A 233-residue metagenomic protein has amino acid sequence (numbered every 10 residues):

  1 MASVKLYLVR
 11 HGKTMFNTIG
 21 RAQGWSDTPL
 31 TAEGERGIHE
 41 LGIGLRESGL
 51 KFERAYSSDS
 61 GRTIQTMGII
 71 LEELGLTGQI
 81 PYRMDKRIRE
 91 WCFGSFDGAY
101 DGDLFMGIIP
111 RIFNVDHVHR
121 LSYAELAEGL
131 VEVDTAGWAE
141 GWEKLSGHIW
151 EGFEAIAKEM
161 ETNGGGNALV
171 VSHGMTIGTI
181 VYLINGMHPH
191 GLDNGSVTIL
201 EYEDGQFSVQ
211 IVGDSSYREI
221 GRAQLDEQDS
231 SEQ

Functional and structural regions predicted by a protein language model:
M1-F52, Q65-E72, L76, G205-S215 (+1 more regions): An N-terminal RHG(E/S)-centered segment typical of histidine phosphatases
A2-V4, W91-D103, G107, R111-F113 (+2 more regions): Acidic, low-complexity terminal tails and accessory targeting/binding regions of phosphate-metabolizing enzymes
K5-V9, Y56, G164-S172: Beta-strand elements within well-structured catalytic alpha/beta cores of enzymes that handle phosphate/sulfate esters
H11, R87, H173: Active-site glycine-centered loops adjacent to acidic/histidine catalytic or metal-binding residues that shape
I43-H117: Phosphate-coordination/substrate-recognition cap region in phosphate-metabolizing enzymes
P110-K144: Short glycine/proline- and acidic residue-enriched helix-loop micro-motifs that form flexible lids or anion-recognition
T135-G164: A mid-sequence, solvent-exposed acidic-amphipathic segment
